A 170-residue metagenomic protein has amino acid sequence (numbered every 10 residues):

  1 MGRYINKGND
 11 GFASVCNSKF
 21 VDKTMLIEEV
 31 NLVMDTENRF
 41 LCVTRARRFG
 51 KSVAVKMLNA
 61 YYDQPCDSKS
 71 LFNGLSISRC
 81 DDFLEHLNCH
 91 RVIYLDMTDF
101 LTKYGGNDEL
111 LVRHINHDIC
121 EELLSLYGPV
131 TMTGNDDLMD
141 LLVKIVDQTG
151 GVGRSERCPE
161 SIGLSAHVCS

Functional and structural regions predicted by a protein language model:
M1-S170: Phosphate-binding site recognition
